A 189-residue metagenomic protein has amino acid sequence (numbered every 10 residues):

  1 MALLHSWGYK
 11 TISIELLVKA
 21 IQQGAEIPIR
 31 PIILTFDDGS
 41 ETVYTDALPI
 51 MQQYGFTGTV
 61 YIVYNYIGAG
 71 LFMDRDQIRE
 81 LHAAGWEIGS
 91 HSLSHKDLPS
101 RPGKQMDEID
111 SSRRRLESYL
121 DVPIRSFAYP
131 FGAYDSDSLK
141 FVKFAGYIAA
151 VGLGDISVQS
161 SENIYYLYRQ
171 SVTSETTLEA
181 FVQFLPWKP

Functional and structural regions predicted by a protein language model:
M1-T35, S40-Y44, H95, P99-P189: C-terminal active-site subregion of NodB/CE4 polysaccharide deacetylases
K10-E15, I33, Q52, F56-G68 (+3 more regions): Short, well-structured secondary-structure segments
L48-F56, M73-S90, K143, S161: Acidic (Asp/Glu)-rich catalytic clusters
Y64-Y66, L71-F72, S100-P102: Acidic/histidine-rich helix-loop elements that form or flank divalent-metal/phosphate-binding sites at the catalytic
L71-I78, Q105-I109: Charged helix-capping and loop-helix junction motifs
